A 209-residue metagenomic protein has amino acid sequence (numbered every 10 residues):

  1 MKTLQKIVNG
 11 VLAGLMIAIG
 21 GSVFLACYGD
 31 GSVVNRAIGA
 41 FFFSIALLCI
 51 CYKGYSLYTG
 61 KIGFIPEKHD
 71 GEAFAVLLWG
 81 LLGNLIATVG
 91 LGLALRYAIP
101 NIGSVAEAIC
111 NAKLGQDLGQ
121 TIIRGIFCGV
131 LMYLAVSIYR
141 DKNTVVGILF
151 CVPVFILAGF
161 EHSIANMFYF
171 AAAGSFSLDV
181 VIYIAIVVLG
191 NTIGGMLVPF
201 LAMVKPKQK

Functional and structural regions predicted by a protein language model:
M1-K209: Alpha-helical transmembrane segments and their helix-helix packing motifs
